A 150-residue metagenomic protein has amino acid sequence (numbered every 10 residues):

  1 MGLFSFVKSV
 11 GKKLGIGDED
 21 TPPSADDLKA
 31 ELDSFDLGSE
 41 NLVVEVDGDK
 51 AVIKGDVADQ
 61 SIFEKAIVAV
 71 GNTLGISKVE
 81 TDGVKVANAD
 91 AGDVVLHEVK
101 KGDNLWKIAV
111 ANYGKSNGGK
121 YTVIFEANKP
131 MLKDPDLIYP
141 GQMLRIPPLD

Functional and structural regions predicted by a protein language model:
M1-P23: N-terminal presequence-like segments and adjacent domain-start helices
P22-L37: Short amphipathic alpha-helix segments
A25, K29, F63, I67 (+3 more regions): Extracytoplasmic/secreted envelope proteins and their assembly/folding machinery, especially bacterial periplasmic
A30, A69-N88, G118-D150: Extracellular LysM carbohydrate-binding repeats and other cell-envelope/extracellular binding modules
S39-V43, E80: A short linear hydrophobic-aromatic micro-motif
L42, D47-D59: Short glycine/threonine-rich beta-strand-turn micro-motifs
D47-V52, N88-S116, D150: Primarily a LysM-type cell-wall glycan-binding module
